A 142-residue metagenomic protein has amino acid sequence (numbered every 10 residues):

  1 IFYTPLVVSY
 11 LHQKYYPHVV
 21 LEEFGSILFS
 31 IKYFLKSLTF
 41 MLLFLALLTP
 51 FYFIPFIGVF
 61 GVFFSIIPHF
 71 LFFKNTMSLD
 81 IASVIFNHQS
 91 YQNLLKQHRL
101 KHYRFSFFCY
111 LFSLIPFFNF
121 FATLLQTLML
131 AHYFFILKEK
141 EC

Functional and structural regions predicted by a protein language model:
I1-Y10, F53-S83, F117-E141: Selective recognition of hydrophobic, aromatic-rich stretches within alpha-helical transmembrane segments of polytopic
F2, K14-Y15, S90: Intrinsically disordered, low-complexity N-terminal regions enriched in serine/proline/glycine with scattered basic
V7-I27: Membrane-interface interhelical connector segments
Y15, L95, L137-K138: Hydrophobic residues in alpha-helical segments
V20-A46, S78-A82, N87-F112: Interfacial aromatic "cap" segments that immediately flank transmembrane helices in multipass membrane proteins
F34-I54, V62, F120: Transmembrane alpha-helical segments and their cytosolic interface motifs in multi-pass membrane proteins
